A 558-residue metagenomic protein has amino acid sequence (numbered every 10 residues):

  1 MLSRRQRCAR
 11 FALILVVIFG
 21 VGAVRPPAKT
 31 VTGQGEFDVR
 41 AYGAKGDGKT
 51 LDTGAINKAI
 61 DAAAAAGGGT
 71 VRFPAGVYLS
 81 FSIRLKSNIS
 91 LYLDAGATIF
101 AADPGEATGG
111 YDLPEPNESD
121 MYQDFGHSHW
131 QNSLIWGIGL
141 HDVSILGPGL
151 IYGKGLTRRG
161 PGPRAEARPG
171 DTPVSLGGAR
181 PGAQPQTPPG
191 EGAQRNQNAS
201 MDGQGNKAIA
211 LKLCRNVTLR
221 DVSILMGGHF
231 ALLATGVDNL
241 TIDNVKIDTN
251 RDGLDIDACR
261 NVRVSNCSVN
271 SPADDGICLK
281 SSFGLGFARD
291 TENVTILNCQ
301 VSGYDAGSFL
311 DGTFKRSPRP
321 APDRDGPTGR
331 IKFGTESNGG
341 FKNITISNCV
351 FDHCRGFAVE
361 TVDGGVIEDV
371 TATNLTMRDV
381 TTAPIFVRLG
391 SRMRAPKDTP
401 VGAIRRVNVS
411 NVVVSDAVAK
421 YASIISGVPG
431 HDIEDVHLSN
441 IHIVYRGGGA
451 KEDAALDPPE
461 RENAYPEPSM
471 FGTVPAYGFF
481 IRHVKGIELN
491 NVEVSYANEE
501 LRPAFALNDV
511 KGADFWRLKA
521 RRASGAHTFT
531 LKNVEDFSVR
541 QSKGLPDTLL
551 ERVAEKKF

Functional and structural regions predicted by a protein language model:
L2-A12: Bacterial N-terminal signal peptides that target proteins for export
F11-G20: Bacterial N-terminal signal peptides
G22-F558: Extracellular/periplasmic carbohydrate-active domains that bind, remodel, or depolymerize complex polysaccharides
